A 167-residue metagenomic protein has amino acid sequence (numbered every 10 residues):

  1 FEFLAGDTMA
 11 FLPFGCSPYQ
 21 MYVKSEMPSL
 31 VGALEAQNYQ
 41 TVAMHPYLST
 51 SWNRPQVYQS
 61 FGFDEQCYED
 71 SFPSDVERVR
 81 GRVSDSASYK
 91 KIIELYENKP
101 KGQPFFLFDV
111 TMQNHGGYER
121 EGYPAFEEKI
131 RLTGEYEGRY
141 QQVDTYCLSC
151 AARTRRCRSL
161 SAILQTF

Functional and structural regions predicted by a protein language model:
F1-F167: Solvent-exposed soluble domains appended to multi-pass membrane proteins
